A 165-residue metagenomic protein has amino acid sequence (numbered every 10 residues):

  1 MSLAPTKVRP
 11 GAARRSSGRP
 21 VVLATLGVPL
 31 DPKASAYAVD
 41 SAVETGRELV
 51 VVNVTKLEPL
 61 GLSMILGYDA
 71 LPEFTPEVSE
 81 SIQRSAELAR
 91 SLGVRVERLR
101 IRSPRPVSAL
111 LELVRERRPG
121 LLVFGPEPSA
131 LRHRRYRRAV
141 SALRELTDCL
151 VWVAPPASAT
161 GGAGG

Functional and structural regions predicted by a protein language model:
M1-S16, R90-L122, S158-G165: Structural beta-alpha unit
L3-A4, P10-G11, N53-E80, A163-G165: Acidic, proline/glycine-rich short linear motifs
P10, R14-I65, L146-T147, P156: Small/aliphatic-rich secondary-structure junction motif
A34, G61-M64, A109-L111, R134-R135 (+1 more regions): Short, well-ordered secondary-structure micro-motifs
Y37, F74-S85, A109: Short, solvent-exposed amphipathic alpha-helices that sit in or adjacent to ligand/effector-binding or catalytic
G67-A70, R115-R117, V140-A142: Short, hinge-like loop/turn segments at secondary-structure boundaries
L121-L146, T160-G161: Glycine-rich, Arg-bearing micro-motifs that act as flexible, cationic patches
